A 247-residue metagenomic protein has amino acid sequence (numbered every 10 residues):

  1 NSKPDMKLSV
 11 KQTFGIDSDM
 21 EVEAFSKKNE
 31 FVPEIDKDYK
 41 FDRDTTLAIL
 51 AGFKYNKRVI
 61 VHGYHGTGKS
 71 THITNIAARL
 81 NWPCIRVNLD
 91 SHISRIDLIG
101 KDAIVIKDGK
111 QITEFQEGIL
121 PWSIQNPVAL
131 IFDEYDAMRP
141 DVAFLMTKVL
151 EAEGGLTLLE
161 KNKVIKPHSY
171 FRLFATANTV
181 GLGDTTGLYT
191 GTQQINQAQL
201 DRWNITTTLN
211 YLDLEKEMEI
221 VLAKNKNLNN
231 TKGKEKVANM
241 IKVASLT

Functional and structural regions predicted by a protein language model:
N1-K232: AAA+ P-loop NTPase catalytic core and its hallmark functional loops
E235-T247: Short conserved motifs of the RecA-like P-loop NTPase core
